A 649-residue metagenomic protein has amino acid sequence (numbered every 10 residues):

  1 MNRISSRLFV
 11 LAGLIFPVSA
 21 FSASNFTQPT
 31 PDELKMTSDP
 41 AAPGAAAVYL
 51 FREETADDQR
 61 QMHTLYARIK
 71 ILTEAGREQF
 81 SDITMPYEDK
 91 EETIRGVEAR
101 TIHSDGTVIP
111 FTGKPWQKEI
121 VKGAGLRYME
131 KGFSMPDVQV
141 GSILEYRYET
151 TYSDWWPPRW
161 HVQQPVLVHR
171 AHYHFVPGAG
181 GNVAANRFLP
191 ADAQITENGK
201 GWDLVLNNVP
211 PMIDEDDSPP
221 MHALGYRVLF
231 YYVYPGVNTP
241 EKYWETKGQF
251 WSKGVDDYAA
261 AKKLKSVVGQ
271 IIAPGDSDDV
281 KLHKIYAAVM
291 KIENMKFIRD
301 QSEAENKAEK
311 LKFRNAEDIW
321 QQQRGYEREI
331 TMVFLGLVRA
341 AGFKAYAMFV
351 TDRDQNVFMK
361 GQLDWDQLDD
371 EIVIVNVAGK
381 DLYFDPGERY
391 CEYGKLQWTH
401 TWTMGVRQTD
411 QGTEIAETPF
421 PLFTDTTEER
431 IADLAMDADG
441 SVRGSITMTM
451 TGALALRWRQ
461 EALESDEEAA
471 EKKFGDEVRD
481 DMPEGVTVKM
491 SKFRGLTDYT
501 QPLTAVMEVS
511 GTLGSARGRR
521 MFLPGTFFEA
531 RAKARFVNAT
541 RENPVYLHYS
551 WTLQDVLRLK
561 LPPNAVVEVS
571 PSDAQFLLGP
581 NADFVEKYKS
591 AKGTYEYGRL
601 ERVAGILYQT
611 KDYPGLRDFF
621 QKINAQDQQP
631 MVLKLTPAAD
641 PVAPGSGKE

Functional and structural regions predicted by a protein language model:
M1-V10: Bacterial N-terminal signal peptides that target proteins for export
F9-A20: Bacterial N-terminal signal peptides
S22-E649: A sensor for short, sequence-defined functional sites
